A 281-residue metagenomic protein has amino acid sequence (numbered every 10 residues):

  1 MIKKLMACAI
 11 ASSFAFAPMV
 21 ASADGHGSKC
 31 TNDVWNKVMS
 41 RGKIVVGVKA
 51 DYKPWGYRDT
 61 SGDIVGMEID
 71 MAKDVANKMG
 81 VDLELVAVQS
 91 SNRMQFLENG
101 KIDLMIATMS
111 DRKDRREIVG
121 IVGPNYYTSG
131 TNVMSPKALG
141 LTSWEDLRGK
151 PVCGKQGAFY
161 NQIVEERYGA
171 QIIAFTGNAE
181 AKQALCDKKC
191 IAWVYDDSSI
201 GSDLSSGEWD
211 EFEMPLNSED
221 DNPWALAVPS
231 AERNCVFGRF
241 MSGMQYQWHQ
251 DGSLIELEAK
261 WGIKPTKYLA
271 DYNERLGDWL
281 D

Functional and structural regions predicted by a protein language model:
D24-K29, Y160-F175, E211-L216, Q245-D281: Ligand-binding clefts/hinges and TM-proximal coupling segments of bilobed small-molecule sensing domains
D24-T108: Extracytoplasmic small-molecule ligand-binding "clamshell" domains of the periplasmic binding protein/Venus flytrap
S28-K29, D70-K78, L141, K150-P151 (+3 more regions): Extended ligand-binding regions for polar small-molecule ligands
V48-Y52, V86-S91, G100, L104-R112 (+5 more regions): Beta->alpha turn/N-cap motifs
T60, A72-V81, G157-G177, L204-E208 (+1 more regions): Ligand-binding cleft/hinge of the Venus flytrap
I69, E84-Q95, L139, G157-F159 (+2 more regions): Short helix-initiation/N-cap motifs at beta->coil->alpha
K73, N77, D82-D146, E211 (+1 more regions): Acidic, polar ligand-binding/catalytic clefts
Y127-S135, G201, S205-Q245, K264-D281: Periplasmic-binding protein-like
